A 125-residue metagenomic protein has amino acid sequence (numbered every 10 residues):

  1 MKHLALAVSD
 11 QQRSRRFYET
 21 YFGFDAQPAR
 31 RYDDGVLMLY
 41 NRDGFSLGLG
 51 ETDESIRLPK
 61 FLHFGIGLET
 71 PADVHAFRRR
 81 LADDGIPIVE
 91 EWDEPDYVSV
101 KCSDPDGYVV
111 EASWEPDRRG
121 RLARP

Functional and structural regions predicted by a protein language model:
M1-R13, H63-I66, R118-P125: N-terminal beta-strand motif that seeds the catalytic metal site of vicinal oxygen chelate
A5-L47: Core segments of cupin and vicinal oxygen chelate
R13, A72-A76: Short, conserved charged micro-motifs
Q27, R78-P125: Vicinal oxygen chelate
D33-L39, D43-G44, I66-E69, P116-P125: Amphipathic alpha-helical "stalk" segments
G35-L37, L62, D96-V100: Short beta-strand micro-motifs in enzyme catalytic cores
G50, L62, I66, R79: A contiguous binding-surface segment within folded domains or other stable secondary-structure elements
S55-L58: Short, flexible turn/loop "capping" segments at secondary-structure junctions
